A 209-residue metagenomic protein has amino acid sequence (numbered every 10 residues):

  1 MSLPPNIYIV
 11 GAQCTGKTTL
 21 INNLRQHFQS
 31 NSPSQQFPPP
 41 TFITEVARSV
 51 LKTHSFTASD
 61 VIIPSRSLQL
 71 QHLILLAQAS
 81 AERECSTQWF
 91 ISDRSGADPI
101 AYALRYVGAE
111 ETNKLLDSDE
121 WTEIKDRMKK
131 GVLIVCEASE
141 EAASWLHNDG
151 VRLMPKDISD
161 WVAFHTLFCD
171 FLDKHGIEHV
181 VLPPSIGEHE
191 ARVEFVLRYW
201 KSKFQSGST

Functional and structural regions predicted by a protein language model:
M1-P4: Phosphate-binding P-loop
I9: Hydrophobic anchor at the beta1->P-loop junction of P-loop NTPases
Q13: The conserved Walker
K17: Conserved lysine of the Walker
L20: Hydrophobic positions on the alpha1 helix immediately C-terminal to the Walker A/P-loop
Q26-A77: Conserved substrate/cofactor phosphate-moiety recognition/catalytic segment in nucleotide-dependent phosphotransferases
Q69-M128: Glycine-rich phosphate-binding loop used to anchor ATP phosphates in small-molecule kinases, encompassing both
V107-D173, V180-G187: A glycine- and Lys/Arg-enriched "phosphate-lid" helix/loop adjacent to the NTP-binding pocket of small-molecule kinases
